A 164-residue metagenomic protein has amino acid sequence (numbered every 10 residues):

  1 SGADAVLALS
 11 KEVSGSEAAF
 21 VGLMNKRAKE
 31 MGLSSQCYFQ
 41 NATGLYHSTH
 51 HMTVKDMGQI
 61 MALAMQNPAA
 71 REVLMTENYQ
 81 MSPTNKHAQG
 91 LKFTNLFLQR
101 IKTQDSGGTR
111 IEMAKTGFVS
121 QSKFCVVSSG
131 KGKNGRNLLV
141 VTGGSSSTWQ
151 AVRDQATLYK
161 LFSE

Functional and structural regions predicted by a protein language model:
S1: Short helix- or helix-capping micro-motifs that position conserved polar/aromatic residues at function-defining sites
D4: Active-site-proximal cofactor/substrate-binding loop regions of enzyme domains
L7: A short acidic, helix-capping loop that chelates divalent metal ions and anchors anionic groups
K11-E164: Penicillin-recognizing serine hydrolase domain
